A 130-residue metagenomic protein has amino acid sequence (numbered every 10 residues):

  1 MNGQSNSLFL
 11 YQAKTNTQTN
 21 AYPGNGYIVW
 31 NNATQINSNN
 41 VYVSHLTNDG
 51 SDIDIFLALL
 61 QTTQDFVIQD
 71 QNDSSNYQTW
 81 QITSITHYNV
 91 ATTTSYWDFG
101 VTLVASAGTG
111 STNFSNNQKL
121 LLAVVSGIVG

Functional and structural regions predicted by a protein language model:
M1-N48, V104-G130: Glycine-rich, low-complexity segments
T47-D70: Short coil-to-beta transition motif at edge beta-strands of beta-rich domains
Q71-S75: Subunit-assembly interface segments of extracellular/virion macromolecular structures
N76-Y88: Short beta-strand-centered aromatic/proline hotspots
Y77, T94-D98, S115-N117: Short edge beta-strand segments in beta-sheet-rich domains
T86-L103: Short, solvent-exposed secondary-structure boundary/capping segments
